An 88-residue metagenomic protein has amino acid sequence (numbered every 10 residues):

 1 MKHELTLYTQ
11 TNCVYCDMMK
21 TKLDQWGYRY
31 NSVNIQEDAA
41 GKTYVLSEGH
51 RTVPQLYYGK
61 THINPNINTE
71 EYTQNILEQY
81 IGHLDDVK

Functional and structural regions predicted by a protein language model:
M1-R29: Local sequence-structure signature of Cys/Sec-based thiol-disulfide redox active-site neighborhoods
V14, E37, I63: Glycine-/small-residue-rich active-site loops that bind phosphorylated ligands and cofactors
Y15, M19, G41, Y72-T73 (+1 more regions): Amphipathic alpha-helical interface surfaces
Y30-S32, H62: Conserved beta-strand scaffold positions in the cores of enzyme catalytic domains, especially in NTP/NDP-utilizing
V33-R51, H83-V87: Thioredoxin-like thiol-disulfide oxidoreductase module
Y58-K88: Non-catalytic, surface beta->alpha helical segment in thiol-disulfide oxidoreductase systems
